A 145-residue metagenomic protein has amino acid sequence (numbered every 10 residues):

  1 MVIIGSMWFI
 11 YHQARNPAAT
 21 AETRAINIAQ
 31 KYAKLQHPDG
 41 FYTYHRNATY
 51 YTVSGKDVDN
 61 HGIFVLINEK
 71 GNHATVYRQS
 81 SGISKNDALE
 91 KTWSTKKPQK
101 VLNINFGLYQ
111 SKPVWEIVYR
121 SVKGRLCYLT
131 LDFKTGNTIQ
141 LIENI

Functional and structural regions predicted by a protein language model:
M1-W8: Hydrophobic membrane-insertion alpha-helices, especially the h-region of bacterial N-terminal signal peptides
W8-F41, V76-Y109: Short, non-transmembrane alpha-helical segments in secretory-pathway proteins
A29, R46-N72, Q79, A88-I145: Conserved histidines in hydrophobic membrane contexts and catalytic metal-binding motifs
